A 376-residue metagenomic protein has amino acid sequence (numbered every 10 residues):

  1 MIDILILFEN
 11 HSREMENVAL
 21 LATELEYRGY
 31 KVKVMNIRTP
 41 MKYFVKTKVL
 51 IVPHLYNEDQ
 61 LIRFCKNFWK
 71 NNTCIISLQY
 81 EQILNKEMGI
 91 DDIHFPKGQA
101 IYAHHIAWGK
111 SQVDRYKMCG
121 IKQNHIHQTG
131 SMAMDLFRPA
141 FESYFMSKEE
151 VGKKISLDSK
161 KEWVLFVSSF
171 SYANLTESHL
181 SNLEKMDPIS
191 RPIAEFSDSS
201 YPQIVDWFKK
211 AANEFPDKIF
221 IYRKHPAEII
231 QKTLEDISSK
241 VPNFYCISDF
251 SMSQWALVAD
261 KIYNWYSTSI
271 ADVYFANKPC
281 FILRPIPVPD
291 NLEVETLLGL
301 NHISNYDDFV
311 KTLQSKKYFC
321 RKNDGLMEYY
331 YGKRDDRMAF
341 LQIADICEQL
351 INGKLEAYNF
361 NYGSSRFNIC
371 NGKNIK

Functional and structural regions predicted by a protein language model:
M1, F8-E24, Y30, K354-K376: N-terminal targeting/anchoring "stem" of glycan-biosynthesis enzymes
I4-M146, F166-S169, E228-I229, I270: Active-site and donor-binding regions of nucleotide-sugar-utilizing enzymes
K33, I51, I76, H104-I106 (+7 more regions): Hydrophobic/aromatic beta-strand patches that form the interior of the parallel beta-sheet core in alpha/beta enzyme
I37, R223-A271, F275-A276: Donor nucleotide-activated moiety binding/catalytic core segment of transferases that use nucleotide-activated donors
Y43-F44, K97-G98, S156-L157, Q254-A256: Structural alpha-helical scaffold elements that stabilize or flank donor/cofactor-binding regions in carbohydrate
E142-D236: Conserved catalytic-core segment of nucleotide-activated headgroup transferases in glycan assembly
D236-S239, T268-D335: Catalytic binding pocket for nucleotide-activated donors in carbohydrate/polymer assembly enzymes
K311-K376: C-terminal amphipathic helix plus adjacent low-complexity, charged tail appended to glycosyltransferase catalytic
